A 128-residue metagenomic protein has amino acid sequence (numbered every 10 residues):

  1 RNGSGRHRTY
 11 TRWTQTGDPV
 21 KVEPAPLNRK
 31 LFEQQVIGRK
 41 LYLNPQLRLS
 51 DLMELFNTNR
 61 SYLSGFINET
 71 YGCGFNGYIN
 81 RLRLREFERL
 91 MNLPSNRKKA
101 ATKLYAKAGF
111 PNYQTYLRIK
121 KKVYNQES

Functional and structural regions predicted by a protein language model:
N2-A108, T115, I119-Q126: Membrane-proximal linker segments that couple transmembrane helices to downstream signaling/catalytic modules
